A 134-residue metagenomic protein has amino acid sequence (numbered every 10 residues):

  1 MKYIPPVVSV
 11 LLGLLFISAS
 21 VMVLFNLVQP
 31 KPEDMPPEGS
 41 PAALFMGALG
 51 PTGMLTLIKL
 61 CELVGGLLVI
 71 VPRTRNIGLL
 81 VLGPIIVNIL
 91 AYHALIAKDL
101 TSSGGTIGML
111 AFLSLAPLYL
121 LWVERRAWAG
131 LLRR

Functional and structural regions predicted by a protein language model:
M1-P30, V71-R134: Extended, low-polarity transmembrane helix blocks
V10, P36, G47-G50, E62-L63 (+1 more regions): Generic detector of intrinsically disordered, low-complexity, polar/charged segments
A19-L57: Solvent-exposed, well-ordered loop and adjacent helix/strand elements within mature globular domains that form
G50-P51, K59, W122-R126: General structural signal for secondary-structure boundaries
T56-G65: Hydrophobic alpha-helical transmembrane segments
